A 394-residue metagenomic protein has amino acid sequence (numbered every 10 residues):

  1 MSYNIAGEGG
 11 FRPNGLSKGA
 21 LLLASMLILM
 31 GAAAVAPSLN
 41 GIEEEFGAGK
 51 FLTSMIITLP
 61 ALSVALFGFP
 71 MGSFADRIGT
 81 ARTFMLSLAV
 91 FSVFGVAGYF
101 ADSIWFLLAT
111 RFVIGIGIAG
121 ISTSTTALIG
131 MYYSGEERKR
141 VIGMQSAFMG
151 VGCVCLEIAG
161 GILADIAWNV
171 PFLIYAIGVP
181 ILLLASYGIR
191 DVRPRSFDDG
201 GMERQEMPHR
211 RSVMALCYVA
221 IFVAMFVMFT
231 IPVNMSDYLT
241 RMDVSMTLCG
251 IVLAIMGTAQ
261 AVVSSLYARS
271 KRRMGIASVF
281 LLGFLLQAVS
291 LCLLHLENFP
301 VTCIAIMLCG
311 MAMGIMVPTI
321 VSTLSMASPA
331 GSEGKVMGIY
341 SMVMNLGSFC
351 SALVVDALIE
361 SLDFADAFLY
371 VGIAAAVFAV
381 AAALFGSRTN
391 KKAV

Functional and structural regions predicted by a protein language model:
G47, G79, F100-F106, S134 (+1 more regions): Helix-breaking motifs and short loop linkers at transmembrane-helix boundaries and internal kinks in secondary membrane
L66-W105: Conserved MFS/SLC helix-loop-helix module at the cytosolic interface between two early adjacent transmembrane helices
G68-G79, V263-G275, I359: Helix-to-loop junctions at the C-terminal end of transmembrane segments in multipass secondary transporters
V90, F94, W105-V113, P300-L308: Paired small-residue
I104, T110-M149: Cytoplasmic helix-loop-helix junction between adjacent transmembrane helices in 12-TM secondary transporters
G135-E136, G143-Y187: Helix-loop-helix hairpin linking two adjacent transmembrane segments in secondary transporters
V213-A254: Extracytoplasmic gate region of multi-pass secondary transporters
A327-F364: A late C-terminal transmembrane helix in Major Facilitator Superfamily
